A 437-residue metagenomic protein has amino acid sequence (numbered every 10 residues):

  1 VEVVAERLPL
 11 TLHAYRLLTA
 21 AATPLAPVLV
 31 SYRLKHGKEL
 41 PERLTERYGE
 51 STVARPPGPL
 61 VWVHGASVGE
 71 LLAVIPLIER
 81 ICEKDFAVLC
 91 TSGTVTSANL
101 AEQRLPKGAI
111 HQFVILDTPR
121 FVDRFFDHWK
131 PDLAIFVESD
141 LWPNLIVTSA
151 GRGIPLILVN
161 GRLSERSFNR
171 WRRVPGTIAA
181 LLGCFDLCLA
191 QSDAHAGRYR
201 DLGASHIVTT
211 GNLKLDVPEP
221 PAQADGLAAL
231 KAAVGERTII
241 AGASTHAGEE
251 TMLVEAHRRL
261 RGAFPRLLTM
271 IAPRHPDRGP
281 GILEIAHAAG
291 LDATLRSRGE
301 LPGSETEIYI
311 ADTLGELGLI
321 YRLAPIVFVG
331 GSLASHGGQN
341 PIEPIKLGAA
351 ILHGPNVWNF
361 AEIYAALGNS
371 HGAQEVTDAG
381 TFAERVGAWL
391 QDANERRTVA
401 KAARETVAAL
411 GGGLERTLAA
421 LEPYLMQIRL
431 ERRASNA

Functional and structural regions predicted by a protein language model:
E2-E46: N-terminal membrane-anchoring alpha-helices
A5-P9, R258, Q391-A437: C-terminal amphipathic helix plus adjacent low-complexity, charged tail appended to glycosyltransferase catalytic
P27-A224, T245-H246, L260, F264-P265 (+2 more regions): Active-site and donor-binding regions of nucleotide-sugar-utilizing enzymes
P56-W62, A233-I240, E250-T251, P265-L268: Charged active-site motifs of nucleotide-sugar-dependent glycosyltransferases
A101, L105-F113, L283-A311: Nucleotide-activated donor-binding/catalytic signature segment of Leloir-type glycosyltransferases, i.e., the conserved
W129-L133, T306-H336: Acidic donor-binding loop of glycosyltransferase active sites
L145, E249, E316, Q339-N340 (+1 more regions): Conserved sugar-transfer catalytic core signal across GT-A, GT-B, and GT-C glycosyltransferases
F185, D201, R322-T406: Catalytic binding pocket for nucleotide-activated donors in carbohydrate/polymer assembly enzymes
